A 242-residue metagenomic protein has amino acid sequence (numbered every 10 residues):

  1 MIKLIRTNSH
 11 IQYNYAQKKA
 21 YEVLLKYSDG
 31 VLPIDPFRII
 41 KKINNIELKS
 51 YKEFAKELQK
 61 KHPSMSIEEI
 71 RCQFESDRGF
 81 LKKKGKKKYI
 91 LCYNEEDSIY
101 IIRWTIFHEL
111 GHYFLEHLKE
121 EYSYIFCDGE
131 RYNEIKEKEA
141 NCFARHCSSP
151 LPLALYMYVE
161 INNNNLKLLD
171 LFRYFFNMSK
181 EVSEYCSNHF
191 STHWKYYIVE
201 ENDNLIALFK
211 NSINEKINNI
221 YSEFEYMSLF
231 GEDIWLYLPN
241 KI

Functional and structural regions predicted by a protein language model:
M1-I242: Active-site hotspot residues in diverse enzymes, especially metal/ion-binding acidic/histidine motifs
